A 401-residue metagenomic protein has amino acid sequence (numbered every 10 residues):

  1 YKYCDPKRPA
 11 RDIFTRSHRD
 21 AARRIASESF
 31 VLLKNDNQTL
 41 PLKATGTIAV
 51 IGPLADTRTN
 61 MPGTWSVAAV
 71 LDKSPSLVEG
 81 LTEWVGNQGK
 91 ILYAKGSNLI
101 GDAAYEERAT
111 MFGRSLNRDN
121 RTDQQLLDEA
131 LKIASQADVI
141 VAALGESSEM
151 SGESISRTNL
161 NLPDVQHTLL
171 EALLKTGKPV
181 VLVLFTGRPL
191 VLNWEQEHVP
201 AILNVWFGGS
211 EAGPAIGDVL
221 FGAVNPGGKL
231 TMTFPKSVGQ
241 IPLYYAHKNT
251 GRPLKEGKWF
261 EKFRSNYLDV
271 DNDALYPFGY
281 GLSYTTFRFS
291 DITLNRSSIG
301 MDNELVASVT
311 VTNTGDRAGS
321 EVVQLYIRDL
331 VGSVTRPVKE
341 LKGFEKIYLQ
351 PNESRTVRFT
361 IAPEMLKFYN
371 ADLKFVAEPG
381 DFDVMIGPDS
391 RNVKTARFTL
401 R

Functional and structural regions predicted by a protein language model:
Y1-P62, A69-V78, T82-N87, L92-R118 (+5 more regions): Secreted, periplasmic, or luminal enzymes acting at the cell surface/secretory milieu
T59-P62, E146-P163: Glycine/threonine-rich flexible loop motifs
A137: An anion/phosphate-binding loop that grips the pyrophosphate of nucleotide cofactors and donors
Q166-L170, V180-L182, I202, I216: Extended, hydrophobic alpha-helical segments in both membrane/secreted and soluble proteins
D316-S333, K339-L341: Short acidic, flexible loop segments centered on an aromatic residue
S333-Y369: Intrinsically disordered, low-complexity Pro/Gly/Ser/Thr-rich segments with frequent PxxP/GP/PP motifs and embedded
A362-R401: Terminal connector regions
